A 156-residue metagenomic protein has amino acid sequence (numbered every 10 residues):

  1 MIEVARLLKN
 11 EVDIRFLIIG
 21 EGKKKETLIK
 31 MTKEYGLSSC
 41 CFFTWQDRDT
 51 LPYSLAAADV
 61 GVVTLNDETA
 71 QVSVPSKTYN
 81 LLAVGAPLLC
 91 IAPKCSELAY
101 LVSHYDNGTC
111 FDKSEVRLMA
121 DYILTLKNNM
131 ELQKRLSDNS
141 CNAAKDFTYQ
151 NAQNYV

Functional and structural regions predicted by a protein language model:
M1-D13: Short hydrophobic signal-anchor/transmembrane segments that target glycosyltransferases and glycosylation machinery
V12-G20, K25-T50: Nucleotide-activated donor-binding/catalytic signature segment of Leloir-type glycosyltransferases, i.e., the conserved
Q46, S76, S114, F147: Residue-level signal for the nucleotide or nucleotide-sugar donor/cofactor binding architecture
D47-Y53, G61-L82, P87-Y100: Nucleotide-sugar-dependent
A58: An anion/phosphate-binding loop that grips the pyrophosphate of nucleotide cofactors and donors
P93-L124, L132: Change "using UDP/GDP/dTDP sugars" to "using nucleotide sugars
L118, T125, L132-D146: A short, well-ordered alpha-helix in the C-terminal region of glycosyltransferases
L124-N128, Y149-V156: C-terminal alpha-helical cap of glycosyltransferases
